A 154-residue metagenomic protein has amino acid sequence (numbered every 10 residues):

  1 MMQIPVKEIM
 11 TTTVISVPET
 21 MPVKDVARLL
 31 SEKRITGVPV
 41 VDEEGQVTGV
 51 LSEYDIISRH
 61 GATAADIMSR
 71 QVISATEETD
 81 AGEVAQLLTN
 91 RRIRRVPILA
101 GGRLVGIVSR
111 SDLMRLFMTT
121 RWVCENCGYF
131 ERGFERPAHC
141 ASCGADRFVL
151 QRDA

Functional and structural regions predicted by a protein language model:
M1-L29, I35, V40-D42, V47-T48 (+5 more regions): Bateman/CBS regulatory modules and CBS-like beta-alpha motifs in cytosolic regions of diverse proteins
H60, F117-M118: Short, flexible helix/strand-to-coil boundary loops that buttress conserved ligand/catalytic motifs in alpha/beta
R110-M114: A small-molecule sensor/coupling module
M118-T120, R136: Short metal-coordination and nucleic-acid-contact micro-motifs, chiefly zinc-binding Cys/His arrays
C124-C127, C140-C143: Short cysteine-rich clusters marking metal-coordination/redox-active sites
R132-E135, A145-L150: Short functional micro-motifs and their immediate structural scaffolds
A141-C143, Q151-A154: Intrinsically disordered, low-complexity charged/polar segments
